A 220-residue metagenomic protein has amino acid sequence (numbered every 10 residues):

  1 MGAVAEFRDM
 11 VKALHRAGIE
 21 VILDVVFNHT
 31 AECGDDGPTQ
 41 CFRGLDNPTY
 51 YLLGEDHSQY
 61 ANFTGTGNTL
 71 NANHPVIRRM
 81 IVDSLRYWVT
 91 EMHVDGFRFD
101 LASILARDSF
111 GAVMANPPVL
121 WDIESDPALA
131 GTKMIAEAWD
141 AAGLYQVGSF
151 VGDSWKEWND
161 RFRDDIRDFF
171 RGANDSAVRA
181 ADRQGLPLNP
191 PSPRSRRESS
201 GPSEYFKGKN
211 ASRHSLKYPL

Functional and structural regions predicted by a protein language model:
M1-H93, R98-S125, L144: Substrate-binding/active-site clefts of carbohydrate-active enzymes
H93, A106-S109, A115-L220: Conserved alpha/beta catalytic core and glycan-binding cleft of carbohydrate-active enzymes
